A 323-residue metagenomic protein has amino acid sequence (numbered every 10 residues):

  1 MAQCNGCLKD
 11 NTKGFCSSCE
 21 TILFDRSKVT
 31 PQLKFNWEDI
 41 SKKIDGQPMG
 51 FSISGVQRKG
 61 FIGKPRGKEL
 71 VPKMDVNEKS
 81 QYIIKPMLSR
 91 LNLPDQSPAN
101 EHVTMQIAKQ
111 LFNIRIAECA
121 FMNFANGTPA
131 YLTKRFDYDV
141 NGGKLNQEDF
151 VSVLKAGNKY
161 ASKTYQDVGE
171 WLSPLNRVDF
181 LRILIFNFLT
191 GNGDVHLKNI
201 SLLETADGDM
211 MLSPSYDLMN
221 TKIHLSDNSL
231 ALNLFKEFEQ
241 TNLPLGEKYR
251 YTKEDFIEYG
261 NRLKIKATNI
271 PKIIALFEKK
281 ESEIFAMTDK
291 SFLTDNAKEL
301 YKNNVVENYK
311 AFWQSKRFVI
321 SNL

Functional and structural regions predicted by a protein language model:
M1-I44, N176-R177, M210, S282-L323: Regulatory N- and C-terminal appendages and interdomain linkers associated with kinase/kinase-like NTP transferase
D39-N158: Conserved ATP-binding subdomain of kinase catalytic cores across diverse folds
I62, A108, F150, D194 (+3 more regions): A residue-level signal for conserved active-site and pocket-lining positions in enzyme catalytic cores
Q96-Q110, Y160-D227: Conserved kinase catalytic-core segment
A125-L189, G246, R250, E254-E258 (+1 more regions): ATP-dependent phospho-/nucleotidyl transfer catalytic cores
A130-R135, P214, S282-A286: A short beta-strand motif that forms the metal-chelation/ATP-contact edge of phosphoryl-transfer active sites
S229-K280: A conserved long alpha-helix in the C-terminal portion of kinase-like catalytic domains
